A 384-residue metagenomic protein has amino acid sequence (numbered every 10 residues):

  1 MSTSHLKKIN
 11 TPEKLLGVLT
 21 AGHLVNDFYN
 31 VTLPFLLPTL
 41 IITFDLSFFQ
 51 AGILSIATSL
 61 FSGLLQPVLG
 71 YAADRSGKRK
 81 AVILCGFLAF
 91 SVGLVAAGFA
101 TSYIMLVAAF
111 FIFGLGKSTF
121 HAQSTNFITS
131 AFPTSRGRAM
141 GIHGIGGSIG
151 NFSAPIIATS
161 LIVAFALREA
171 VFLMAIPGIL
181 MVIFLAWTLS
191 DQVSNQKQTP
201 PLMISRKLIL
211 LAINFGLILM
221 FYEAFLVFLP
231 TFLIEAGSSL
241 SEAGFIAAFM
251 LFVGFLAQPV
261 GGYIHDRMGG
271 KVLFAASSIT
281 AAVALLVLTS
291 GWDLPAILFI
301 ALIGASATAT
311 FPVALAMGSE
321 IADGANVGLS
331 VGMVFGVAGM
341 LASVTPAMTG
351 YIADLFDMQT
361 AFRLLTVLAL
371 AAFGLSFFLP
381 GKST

Functional and structural regions predicted by a protein language model:
L33-P34, K207-F255: Extracytoplasmic gate region of multi-pass secondary transporters
D45, G77, F99-I104, P133 (+2 more regions): Helix-breaking motifs and short loop linkers at transmembrane-helix boundaries and internal kinks in secondary membrane
L65-G77, Q258-G269, A353-D354: Helix-to-loop junctions at the C-terminal end of transmembrane segments in multipass secondary transporters
L88-T101, T280-W292: C-terminal ends and interior cores of transmembrane alpha-helices in multi-pass membrane transporters/permeases
F110-G146: Cytoplasmic helix-loop-helix junction between adjacent transmembrane helices in 12-TM secondary transporters
T134, I142-W187: Helix-loop-helix hairpin linking two adjacent transmembrane segments in secondary transporters
K271-M317: C-terminal transmembrane helical hairpin of 12-TM major facilitator-type secondary transporters
G324-F356: A late C-terminal transmembrane helix in Major Facilitator Superfamily
